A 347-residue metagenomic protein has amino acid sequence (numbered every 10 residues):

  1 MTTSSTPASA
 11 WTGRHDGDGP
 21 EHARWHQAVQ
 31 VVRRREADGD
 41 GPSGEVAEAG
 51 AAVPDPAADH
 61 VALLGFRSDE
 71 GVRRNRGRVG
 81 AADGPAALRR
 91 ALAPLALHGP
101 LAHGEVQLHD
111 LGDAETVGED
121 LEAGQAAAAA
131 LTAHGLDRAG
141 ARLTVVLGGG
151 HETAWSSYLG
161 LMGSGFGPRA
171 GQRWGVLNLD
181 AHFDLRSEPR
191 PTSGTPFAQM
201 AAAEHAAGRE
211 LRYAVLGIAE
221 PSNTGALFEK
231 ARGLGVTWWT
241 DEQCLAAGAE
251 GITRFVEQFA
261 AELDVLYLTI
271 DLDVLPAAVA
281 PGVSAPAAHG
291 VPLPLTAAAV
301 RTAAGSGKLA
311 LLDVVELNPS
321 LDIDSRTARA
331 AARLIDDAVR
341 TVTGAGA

Functional and structural regions predicted by a protein language model:
T2-G65, E70-A347: Conserved alpha-helical scaffold segments that buttress catalytic/binding sites
